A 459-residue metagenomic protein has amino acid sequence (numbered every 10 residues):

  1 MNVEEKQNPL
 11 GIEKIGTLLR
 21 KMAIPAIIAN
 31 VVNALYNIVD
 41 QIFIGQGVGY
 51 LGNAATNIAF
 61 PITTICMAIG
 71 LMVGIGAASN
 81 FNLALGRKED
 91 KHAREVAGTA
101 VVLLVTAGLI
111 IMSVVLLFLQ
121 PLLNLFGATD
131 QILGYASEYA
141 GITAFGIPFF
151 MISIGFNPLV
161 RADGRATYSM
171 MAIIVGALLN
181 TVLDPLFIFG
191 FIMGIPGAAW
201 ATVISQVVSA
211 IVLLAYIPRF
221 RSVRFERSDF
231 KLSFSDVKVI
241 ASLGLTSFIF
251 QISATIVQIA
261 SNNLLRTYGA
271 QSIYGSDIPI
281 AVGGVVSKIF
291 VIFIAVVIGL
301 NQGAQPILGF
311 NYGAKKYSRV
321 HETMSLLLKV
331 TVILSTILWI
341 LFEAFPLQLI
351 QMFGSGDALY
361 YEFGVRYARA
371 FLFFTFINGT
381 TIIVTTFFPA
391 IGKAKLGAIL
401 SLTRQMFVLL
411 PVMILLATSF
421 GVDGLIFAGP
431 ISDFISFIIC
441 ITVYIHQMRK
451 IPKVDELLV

Functional and structural regions predicted by a protein language model:
M1-A23, F81-P148, G190-L245, L308-F373 (+1 more regions): Short alpha-helical transmembrane segments in multi-pass integral membrane proteins
G16-L35, V39, I62-I69, F145 (+5 more regions): Residue-level signal for short hydrophobic patches within transmembrane helices of multi-pass membrane transporters
K21-D40, I142, G176, S205-S209 (+1 more regions): Transmembrane helical elements of multi-pass membrane transporters/channels
L35-N53, L123-D130, L186-M193, T255-V285 (+4 more regions): Helix-terminus/linker motif at the lipid-water interface of multi-pass membrane proteins
Y50-P61, A136, A140, A199 (+2 more regions): Small-residue hotspots at the loop-to-helix junctions and early N-terminal turns of transmembrane alpha-helices
N53-S113, F150-S169, V282-I340, A344-P346 (+2 more regions): Small-residue-rich hydrophobic transmembrane alpha-helices
I65, N180-D184, A210-L214, I292 (+3 more regions): Hydrophobic transmembrane alpha-helices of multi-pass small-molecule transporters
G74, T143-R161, S169-A177, A198-L213 (+4 more regions): Short runs within selected transmembrane alpha-helices of multi-pass transporters and secretion channels
